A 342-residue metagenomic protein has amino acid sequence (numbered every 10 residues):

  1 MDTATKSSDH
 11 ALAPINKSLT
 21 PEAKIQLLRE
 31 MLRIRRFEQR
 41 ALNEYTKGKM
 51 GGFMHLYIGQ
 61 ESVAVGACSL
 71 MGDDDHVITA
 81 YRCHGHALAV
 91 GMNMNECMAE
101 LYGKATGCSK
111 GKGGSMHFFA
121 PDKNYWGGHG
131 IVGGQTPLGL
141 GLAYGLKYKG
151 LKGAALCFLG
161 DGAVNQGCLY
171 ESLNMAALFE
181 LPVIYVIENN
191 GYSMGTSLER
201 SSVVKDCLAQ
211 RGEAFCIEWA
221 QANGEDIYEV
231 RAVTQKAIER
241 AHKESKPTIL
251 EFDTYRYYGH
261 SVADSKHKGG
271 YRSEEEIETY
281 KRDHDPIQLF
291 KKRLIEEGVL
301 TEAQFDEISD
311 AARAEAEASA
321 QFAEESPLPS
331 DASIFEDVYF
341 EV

Functional and structural regions predicted by a protein language model:
M1-V63, H260, S265-V342: Conserved acidic/glycine
Q39-N43, K47-F179, S197-V204, A209-Q210 (+1 more regions): Cofactor-binding active-site loop characterized by glycine-rich and histidine/acidic residues
Y81, F252-T254, V338: A general secondary-structure junction signal
N124-E325: Glycine-rich ThDP/TPP pyrophosphate-binding loop and its adjacent helix/strand module within ThDP-dependent enzymes
